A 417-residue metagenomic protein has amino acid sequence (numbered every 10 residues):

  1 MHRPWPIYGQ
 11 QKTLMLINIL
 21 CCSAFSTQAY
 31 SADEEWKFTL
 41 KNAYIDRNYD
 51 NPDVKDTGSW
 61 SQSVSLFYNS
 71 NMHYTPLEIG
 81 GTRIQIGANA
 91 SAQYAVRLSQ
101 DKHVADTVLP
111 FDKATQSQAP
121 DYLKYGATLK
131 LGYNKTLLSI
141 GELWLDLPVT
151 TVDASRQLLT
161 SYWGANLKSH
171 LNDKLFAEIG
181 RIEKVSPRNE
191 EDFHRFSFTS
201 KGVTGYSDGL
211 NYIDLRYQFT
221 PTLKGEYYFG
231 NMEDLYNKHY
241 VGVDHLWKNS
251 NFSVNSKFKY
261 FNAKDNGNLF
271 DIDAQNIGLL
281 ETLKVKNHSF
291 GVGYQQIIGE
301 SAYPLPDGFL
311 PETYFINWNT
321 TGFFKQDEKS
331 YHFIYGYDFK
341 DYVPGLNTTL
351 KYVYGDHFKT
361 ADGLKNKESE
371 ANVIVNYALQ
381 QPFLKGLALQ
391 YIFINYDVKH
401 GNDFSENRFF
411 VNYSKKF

Functional and structural regions predicted by a protein language model:
C22, T27-E142, S169-L171, S250 (+2 more regions): Beta-barrel outer-membrane channel/assembly domains of diderm bacteria
W36, T75-E78, I84, K135-S139 (+8 more regions): Repeated loop/turn-to-beta-strand initiation elements of outer-membrane beta-barrel proteins
N42-Y44, L138-V152, A177-I179, I213 (+5 more regions): Transmembrane beta-strand segments that form the barrel wall of outer-membrane beta-barrel proteins
D56-V64, D121-Y125, L159-W163, S207-N211 (+6 more regions): Residues that define the transmembrane beta-barrel architecture of outer-membrane proteins
V64-S70, A127-Y133, A165-S169, I213-Y217 (+6 more regions): Residues on the lipid-exposed face of transmembrane beta-strands in outer-membrane beta-barrel proteins
Q93-V96, L175-K201, Y206-G209, F252-S330 (+1 more regions): Outer-membrane beta-barrel translocator/channel fold
D101-P120, T136-T220, E226, N231-E233 (+1 more regions): Surface-exposed coil loops of outer-membrane beta-barrel proteins
G299-G363, E370-Q380: C-terminal structural cap/anchor segments
